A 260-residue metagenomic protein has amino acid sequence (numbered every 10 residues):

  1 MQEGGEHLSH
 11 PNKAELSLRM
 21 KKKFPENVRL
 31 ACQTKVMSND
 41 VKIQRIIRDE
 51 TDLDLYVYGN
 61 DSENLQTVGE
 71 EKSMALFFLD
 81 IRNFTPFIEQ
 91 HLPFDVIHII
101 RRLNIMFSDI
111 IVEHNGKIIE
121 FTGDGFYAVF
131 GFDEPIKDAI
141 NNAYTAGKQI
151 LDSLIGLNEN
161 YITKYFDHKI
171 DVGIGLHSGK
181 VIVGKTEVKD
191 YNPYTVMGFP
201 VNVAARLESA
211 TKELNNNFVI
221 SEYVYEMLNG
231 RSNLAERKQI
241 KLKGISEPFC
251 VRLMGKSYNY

Functional and structural regions predicted by a protein language model:
M1-R48: Iron-sulfur (Fe-S) cluster-binding segments and ferredoxin-like electron-carrier domains, especially [2Fe-2S]
C32, F126, V172-S178: A structural signal for short, well-ordered beta-strand segments
Q44-M74: PAS-family sensory modules
V68-T145: Catalytic NTP-binding/metal-coordinating core of nucleotidyl cyclase/transferase enzymes
R101-G116, D133-I174, F199-A210, N233: Alpha-helical scaffold within the catalytic cores of cyclic-nucleotide enzymes
F132-D138, I174-N192: Catalytic strand-loop-helix junctions within cyclic-nucleotide turnover domains
H177, T186, F199-E222, K243: Catalytic/regulatory signature loops of cyclic-dinucleotide turnover enzymes and related class III nucleotidyl cyclases
E213-Y260: Cytosolic regulatory/linker segments at or just downstream of nucleotide-handling modules in signal-transduction
